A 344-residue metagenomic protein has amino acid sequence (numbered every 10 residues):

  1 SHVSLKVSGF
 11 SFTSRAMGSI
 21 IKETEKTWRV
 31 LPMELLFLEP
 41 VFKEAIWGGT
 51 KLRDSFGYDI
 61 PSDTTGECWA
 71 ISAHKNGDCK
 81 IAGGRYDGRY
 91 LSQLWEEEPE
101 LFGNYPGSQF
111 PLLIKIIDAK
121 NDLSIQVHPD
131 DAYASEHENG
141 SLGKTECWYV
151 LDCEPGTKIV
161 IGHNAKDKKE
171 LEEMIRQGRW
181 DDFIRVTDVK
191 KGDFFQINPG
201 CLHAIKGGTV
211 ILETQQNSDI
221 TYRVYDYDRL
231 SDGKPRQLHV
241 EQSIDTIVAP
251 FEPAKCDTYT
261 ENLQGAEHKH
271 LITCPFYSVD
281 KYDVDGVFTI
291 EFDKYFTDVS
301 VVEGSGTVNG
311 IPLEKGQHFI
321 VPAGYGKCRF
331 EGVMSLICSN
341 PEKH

Functional and structural regions predicted by a protein language model:
G9, M17-K166, D228-A254, V279: Transition-metal
Q109, I117-D122, C153-G156, C201-T221 (+2 more regions): Ligand-binding loop in jelly-roll beta-barrel domains
I114-K115, L123, G140, E146-Y149 (+4 more regions): His/acidic/aromatic-lined binding-pocket segments of jelly-roll/cupin-type domains and related regulatory beta-sandwich
R176-F183, F194-Q196, L202-E252: An exposed, glycine/acidic-rich loop-and-rim segment of catalytic or binding clefts
I184-Q196, N309-Y325: Short acidic-glycine-tyrosine-enriched beta hairpin
Y222-V287, F292-D293: C-terminal amphipathic alpha-helical segment
F288-T289, G304-N309: Short beta-strand segments in beta-sandwich/barrel cores
